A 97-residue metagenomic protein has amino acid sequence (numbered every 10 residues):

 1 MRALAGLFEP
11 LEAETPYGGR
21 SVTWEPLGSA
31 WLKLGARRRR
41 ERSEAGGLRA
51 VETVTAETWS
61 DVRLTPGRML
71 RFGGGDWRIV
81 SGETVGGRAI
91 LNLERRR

Functional and structural regions predicted by a protein language model:
M1-R20: Active-site-proximal polar cores
G19-R97: Short, conserved turn/kink motifs that form compact alpha/beta structural patches or helix kinks used as
